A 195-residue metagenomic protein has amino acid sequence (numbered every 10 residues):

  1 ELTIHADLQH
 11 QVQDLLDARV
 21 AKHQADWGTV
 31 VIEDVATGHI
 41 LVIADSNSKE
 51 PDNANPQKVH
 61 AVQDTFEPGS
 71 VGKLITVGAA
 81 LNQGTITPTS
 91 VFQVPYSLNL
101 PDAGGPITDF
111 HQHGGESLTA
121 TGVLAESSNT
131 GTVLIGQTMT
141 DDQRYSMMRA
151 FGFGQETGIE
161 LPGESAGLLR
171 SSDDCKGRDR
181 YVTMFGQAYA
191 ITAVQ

Functional and structural regions predicted by a protein language model:
E1-T29, K49-D52: Extracytoplasmic/periplasmic proteins that interact with beta-lactams or build/remodel peptidoglycan
I4, G28-F66, I75-Q195: Beta-lactam-recognizing serine transpeptidase/beta-lactamase-like catalytic domain environment
